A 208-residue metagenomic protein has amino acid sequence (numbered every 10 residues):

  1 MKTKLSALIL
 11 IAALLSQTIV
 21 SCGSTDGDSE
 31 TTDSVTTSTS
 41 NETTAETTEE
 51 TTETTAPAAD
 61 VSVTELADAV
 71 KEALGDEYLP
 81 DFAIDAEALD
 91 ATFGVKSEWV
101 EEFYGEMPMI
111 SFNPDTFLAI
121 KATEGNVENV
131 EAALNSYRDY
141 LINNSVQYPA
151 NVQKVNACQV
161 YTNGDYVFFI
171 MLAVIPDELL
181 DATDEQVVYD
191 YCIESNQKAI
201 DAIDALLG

Functional and structural regions predicted by a protein language model:
M1-V20: Sec-dependent bacterial lipoprotein signal peptides
L5, I19-N41: Bacterial lipoprotein signal-peptidase II cleavage site
T39-P80: N-terminal low-complexity, Pro/Thr/Ser-rich intrinsically disordered segments that act as propeptides or flexible
Y78-D115: Short, compositionally biased low-complexity segments enriched in polar/charged residues
W99-E106, N143-N151: N-terminal post-signal-peptidase region of extra-cytosolic proteins
N113-N126: A short acidic-to-branched-hydrophobic micro-motif
V130-R138, A199: Short amphipathic alpha-helices in soluble, non-transmembrane regions that often serve as interface/regulatory elements
V152-G208: A short, solvent-exposed beta-edge/loop patch
